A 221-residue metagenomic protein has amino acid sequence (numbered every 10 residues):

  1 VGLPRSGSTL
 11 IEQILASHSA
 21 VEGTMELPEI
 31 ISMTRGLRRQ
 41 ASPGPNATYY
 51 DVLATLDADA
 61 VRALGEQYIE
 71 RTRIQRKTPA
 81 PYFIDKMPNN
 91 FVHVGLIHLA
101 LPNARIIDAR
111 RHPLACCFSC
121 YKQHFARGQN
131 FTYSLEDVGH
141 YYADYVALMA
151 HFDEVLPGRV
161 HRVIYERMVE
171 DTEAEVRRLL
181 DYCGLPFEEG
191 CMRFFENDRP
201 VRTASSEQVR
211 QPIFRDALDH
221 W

Functional and structural regions predicted by a protein language model:
V1-L101, R105, A109-R110: Phosphate-binding active sites in nucleotide-utilizing proteins
L3, D85, R167, F194-D198: Glycine-rich loop motifs involved in handling phospho/adenylate chemistry
G7-E22, H93-P102, A109-H112, R162-E189 (+2 more regions): PAPS/PAP-binding and catalytic site of the sulfotransferase fold
I31-M33, C116, N197: Generic structural signal for helix capping and beta-alpha/helix-loop junctions
P45-A80, C120-R162, E170-W221: PAPS-dependent sulfotransferases, especially Golgi type II membrane carbohydrate sulfotransferases
I97-L101, I107-G128, T132: Conserved P-loop NTPase nucleotide-binding/switch module
